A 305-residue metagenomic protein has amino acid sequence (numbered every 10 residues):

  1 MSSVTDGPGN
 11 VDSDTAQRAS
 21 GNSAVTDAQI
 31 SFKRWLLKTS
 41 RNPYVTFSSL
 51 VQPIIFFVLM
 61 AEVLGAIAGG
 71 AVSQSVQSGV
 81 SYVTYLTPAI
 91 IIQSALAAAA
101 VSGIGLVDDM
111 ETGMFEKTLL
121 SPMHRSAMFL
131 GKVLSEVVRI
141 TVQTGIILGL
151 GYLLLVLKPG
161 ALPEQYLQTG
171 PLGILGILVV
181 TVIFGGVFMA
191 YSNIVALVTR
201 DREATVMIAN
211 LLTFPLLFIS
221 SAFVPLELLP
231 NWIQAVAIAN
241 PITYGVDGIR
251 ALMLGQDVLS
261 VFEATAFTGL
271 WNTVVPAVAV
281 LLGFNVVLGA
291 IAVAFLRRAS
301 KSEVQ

Functional and structural regions predicted by a protein language model:
M1-I30: Short, Lys/Arg-rich, polar N-terminal cytosolic tail immediately upstream of the first transmembrane signal-anchor
S2-G7, M253, F267-Q305: Junction motif at the cytosolic side of a transmembrane helix
S3, V25-I30, V224-T265, V275: Short hydrophobic, aromatic-rich alpha-helical segments embedded in or entering the lipid bilayer of multi-pass
T15-R18, Y44, F57, T84-Y85 (+5 more regions): Short alpha-helical transmembrane interface motifs in multi-pass membrane proteins
K33-I55, K301-Q305: Membrane-interface helix starts
I55-M60, G79-K158, L217: Hydrophobic alpha-helical transmembrane segments of multi-pass membrane transport proteins
E62-A68, A196-D247: Transmembrane helix segments
R125, L130-A209, L270, V274-V293: Alpha-helical transmembrane segments and their short interhelical loops
